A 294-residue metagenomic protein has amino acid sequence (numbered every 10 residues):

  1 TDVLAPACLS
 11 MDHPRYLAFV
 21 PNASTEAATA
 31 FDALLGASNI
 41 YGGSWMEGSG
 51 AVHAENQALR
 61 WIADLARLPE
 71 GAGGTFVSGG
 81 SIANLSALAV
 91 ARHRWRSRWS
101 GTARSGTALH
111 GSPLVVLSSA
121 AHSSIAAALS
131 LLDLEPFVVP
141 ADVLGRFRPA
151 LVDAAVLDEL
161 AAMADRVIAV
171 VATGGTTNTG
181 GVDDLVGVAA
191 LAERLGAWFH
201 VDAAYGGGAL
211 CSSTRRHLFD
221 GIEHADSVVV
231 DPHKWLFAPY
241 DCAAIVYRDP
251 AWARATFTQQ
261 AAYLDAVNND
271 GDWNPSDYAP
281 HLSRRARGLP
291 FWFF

Functional and structural regions predicted by a protein language model:
T1, A27, E47, A51-E55 (+7 more regions): Generic structural signal for well-ordered, non-membrane alpha-helical segments in soluble metabolic enzymes
T1-G71: N-terminal entrance/gating region of PLP-dependent enzymes' catalytic architecture
G36, C242-R248, G271-F294: Structural motif of enzymes handling amino- and sulfur-group chemistry
G42-G50, T75, G79, T176 (+2 more regions): Conserved aromatic-histidine-acidic binding/catalytic patches
I62-A89, V139-P140: Short loop-beta-helix segment that forms the pyridoxal 5′-phosphate
A83-W252: Conserved PLP-enzyme active-site core in the AAT-like
H224, P239-D241, T258-Q260, R287-G288: A generic structural signal for well-ordered coil/turn residues at beta-strand boundaries that shape enzyme active-site
I245-W273: Conserved core segment of the aminotransferase class I/II
